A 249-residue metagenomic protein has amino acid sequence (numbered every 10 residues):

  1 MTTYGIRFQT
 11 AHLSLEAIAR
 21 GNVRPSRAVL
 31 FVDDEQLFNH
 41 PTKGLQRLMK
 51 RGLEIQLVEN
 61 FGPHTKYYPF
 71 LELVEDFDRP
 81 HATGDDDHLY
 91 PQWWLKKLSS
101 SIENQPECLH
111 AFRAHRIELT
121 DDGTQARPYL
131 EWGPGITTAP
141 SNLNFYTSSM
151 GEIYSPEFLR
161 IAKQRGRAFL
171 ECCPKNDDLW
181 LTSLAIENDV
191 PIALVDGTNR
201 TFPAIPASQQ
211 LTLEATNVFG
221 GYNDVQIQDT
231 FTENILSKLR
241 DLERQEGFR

Functional and structural regions predicted by a protein language model:
M1, A17-I18, S26-F31, I55 (+1 more regions): Hydrophobic targeting segments
M1-R20: N-proximal low-complexity "stem/linker" segments adjacent to membrane-targeting elements
T3, V32, D196: Short beta-strand/turn micro-motifs composed of small residues that flank or help shape donor/cofactor-binding pockets
T10, A168-R249: C-terminal catalytic/acceptor-binding lobe
S14-S26, L37, R47-L48: Short, acidic, metal-binding catalytic loop of nucleotide-sugar glycosyltransferases
F31-R79: Active-site-proximal specificity loops/subdomain of glycosyltransferases
F77-L89: Short beta-strand-to-loop acidic/aromatic patch adjacent to the donor-nucleotide binding site
L89-A168: Conserved catalytic core of nucleotide-sugar-dependent glycosyltransferases
